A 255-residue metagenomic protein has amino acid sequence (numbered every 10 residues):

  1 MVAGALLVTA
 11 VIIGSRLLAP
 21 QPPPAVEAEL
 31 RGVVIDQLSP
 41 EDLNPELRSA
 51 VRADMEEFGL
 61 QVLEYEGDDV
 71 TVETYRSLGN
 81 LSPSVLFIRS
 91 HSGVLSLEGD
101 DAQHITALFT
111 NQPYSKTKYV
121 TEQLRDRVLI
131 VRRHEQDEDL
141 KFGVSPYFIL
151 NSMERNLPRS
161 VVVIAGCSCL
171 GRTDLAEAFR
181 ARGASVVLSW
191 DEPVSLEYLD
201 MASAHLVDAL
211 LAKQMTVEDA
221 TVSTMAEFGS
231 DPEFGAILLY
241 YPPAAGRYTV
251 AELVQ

Functional and structural regions predicted by a protein language model:
M1, L17-P20: N-terminal Sec-dependent export signals
V2-I13: Hydrophobic membrane-insertion alpha-helices, especially the h-region of bacterial N-terminal signal peptides
T9-A10, P20-Q21, Y241: Low-complexity, intrinsically disordered/propeptide-like segments
I13-G14, T71: Exposed regions on extracellular, virion, or secretory-pathway luminal proteins
A19-I130: A domain-level signal for caspase-like cysteine endopeptidase catalytic cores and their zymogen-processing architecture
Q112-D200: Catalytic cores of nucleophile-dependent amide-cleaving enzymes
S160-Q255: Active-site-proximal C-terminal subdomain of hydrolase catalytic domains
